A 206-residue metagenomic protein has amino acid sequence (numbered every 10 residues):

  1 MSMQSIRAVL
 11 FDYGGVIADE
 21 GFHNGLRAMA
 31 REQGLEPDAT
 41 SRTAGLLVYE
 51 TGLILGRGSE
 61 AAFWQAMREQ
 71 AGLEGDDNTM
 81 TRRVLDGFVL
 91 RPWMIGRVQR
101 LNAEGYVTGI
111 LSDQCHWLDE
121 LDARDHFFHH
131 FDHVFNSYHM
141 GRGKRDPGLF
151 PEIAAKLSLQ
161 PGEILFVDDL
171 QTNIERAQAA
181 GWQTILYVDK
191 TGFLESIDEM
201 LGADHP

Functional and structural regions predicted by a protein language model:
S2-R7, C115-H116, E120-P206: Asp-based, Mg2+/Mn2+-dependent phosphohydrolase catalytic module
M3-G96, A103: N-terminal helical cap/lid subdomain that shapes the substrate entry/recognition surface in HAD-like hydrolases
D12-G15, G56, L101, I110 (+2 more regions): Generic structural signal for small/hydrophobic residues in well-ordered secondary structure, especially within
D19, I110-S112, L186: Hydrophobic residues in well-ordered beta-strands that form the structural core
V84-V89, S112-Q114, R142-G143: Short, flexible loop segments at the rims of nucleotide/cofactor-binding pockets, characterized by
G96-Q99, A103, A155, E175: Surface-exposed alpha-helical segments enriched in charged/polar residues
A103-G105, G181: Glycine-centered short loops/turns at secondary-structure junctions
